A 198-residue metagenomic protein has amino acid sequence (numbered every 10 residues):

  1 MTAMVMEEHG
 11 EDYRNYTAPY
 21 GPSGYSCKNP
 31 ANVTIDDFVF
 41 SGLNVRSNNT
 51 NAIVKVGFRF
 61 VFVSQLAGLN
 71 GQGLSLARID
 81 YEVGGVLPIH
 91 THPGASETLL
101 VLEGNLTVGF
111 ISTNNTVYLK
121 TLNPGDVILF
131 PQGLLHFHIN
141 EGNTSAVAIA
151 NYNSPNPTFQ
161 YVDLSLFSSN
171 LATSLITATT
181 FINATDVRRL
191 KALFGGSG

Functional and structural regions predicted by a protein language model:
M1-A77, A184-G198: A short, N-terminal "cap"/entry segment at the start of jelly-roll beta-barrel domains of the cupin/DSBH fold
V5, N15, P19-N29, T116 (+2 more regions): Double-stranded beta-helix
L69-G71, T113-G133: Short acidic-glycine-tyrosine-enriched beta hairpin
A77-R78, E82-G84, Q132-G133: Conserved SET/PR-domain catalytic core that frames the SAM/AdoMet-binding pocket
R78, L99, H136: Conserved, well-structured core segments
E82-V86, H92-T113, P124: Glycine- and acidic-residue-biased ligand/ion/polar-headgroup-sensing regions
L87-H90, V108-F110, K120, F130 (+2 more regions): Short beta-strand His + acidic residue motifs that chelate non-heme Fe in jelly-roll/DSBH and cupin folds
